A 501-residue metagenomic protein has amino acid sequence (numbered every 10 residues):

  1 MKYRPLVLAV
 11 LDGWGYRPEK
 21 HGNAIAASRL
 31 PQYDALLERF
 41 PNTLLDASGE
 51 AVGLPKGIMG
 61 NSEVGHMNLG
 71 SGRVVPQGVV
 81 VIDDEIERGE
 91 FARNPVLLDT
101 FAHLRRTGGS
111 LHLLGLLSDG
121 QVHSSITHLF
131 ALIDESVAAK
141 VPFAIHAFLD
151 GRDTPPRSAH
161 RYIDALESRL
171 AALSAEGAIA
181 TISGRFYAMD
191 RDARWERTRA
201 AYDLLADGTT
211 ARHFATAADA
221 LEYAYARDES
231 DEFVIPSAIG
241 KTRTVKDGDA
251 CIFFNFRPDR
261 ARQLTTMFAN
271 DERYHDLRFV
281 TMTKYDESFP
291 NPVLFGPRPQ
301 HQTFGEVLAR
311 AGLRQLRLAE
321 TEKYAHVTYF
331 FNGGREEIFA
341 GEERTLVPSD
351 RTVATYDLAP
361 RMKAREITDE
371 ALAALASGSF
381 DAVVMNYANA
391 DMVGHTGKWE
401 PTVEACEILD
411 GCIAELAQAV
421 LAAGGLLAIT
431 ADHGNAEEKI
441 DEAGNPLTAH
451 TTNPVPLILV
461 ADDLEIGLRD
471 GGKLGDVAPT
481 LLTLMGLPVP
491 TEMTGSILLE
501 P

Functional and structural regions predicted by a protein language model:
M1-P501: Feature captures the catalytic ectodomains and active-site-proximal regions of enzymes that hydrolyze or transfer
